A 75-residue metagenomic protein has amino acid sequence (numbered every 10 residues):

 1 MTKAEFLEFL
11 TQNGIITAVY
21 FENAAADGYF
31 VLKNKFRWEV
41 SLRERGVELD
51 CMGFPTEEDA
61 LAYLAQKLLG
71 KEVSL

Functional and structural regions predicted by a protein language model:
M1-A24, P55: Negatively charged, low-complexity tracts enriched in Asp/Glu with abundant Ser/Thr
M1-E8, K67, E72-L75: Intrinsically disordered, low-complexity regions
F6, K33, R37-V40, T56-L61: Structured catalytic/translocation cores of nucleotide/phosphate-coupled proteins
F6, L10, Y29-V31, L64: Extended hydrophobic/Leu-rich segments
E22-L49, K67: Short aromatic-glycine-(Arg/Gly/Cys) micro-motifs in beta-strand/loop hairpins
G53-K71: A short, charged, amphipathic alpha-helix used as a generic interaction element across diverse proteins
